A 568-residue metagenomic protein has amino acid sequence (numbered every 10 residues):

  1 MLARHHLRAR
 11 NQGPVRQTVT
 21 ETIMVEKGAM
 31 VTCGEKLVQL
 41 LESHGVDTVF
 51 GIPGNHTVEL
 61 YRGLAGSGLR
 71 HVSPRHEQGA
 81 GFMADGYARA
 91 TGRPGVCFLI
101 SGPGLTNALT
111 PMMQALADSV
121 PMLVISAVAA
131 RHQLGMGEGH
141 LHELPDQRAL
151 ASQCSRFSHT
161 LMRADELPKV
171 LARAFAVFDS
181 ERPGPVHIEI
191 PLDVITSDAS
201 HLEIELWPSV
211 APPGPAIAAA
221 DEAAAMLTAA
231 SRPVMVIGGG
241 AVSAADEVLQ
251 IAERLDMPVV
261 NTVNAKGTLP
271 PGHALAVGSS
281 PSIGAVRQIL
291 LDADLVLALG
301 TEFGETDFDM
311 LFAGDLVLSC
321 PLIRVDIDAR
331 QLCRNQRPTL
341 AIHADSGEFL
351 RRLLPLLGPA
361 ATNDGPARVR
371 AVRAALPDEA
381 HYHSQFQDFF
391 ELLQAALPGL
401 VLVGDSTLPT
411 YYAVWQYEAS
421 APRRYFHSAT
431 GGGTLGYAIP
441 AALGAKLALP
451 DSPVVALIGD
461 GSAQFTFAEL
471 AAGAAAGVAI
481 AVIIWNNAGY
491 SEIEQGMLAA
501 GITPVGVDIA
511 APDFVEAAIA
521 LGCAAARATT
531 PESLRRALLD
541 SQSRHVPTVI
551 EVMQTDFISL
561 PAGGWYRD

Functional and structural regions predicted by a protein language model:
M1-V25: N-terminal amphipathic/basic-hydrophobic helices that include classical n-h-c signal peptides and signal-anchor
E21-L357, A479-V482, A517-A518: N-terminal alpha/beta PP-like core and its mobile active-site loop of ThDP/TPP-dependent enzymes
V25-G28, D165, E203, S319-S406 (+1 more regions): Phosphate/pyrophosphate-binding active-site segments
G34-L37, H44, I52-N55, L60-A65 (+1 more regions): Active-site diphosphate/adenylate-binding microenvironment
T48-V49, V234-V236, V401-D405, D460: Short hydrophobic beta-strand segments
Q133, G137-H142, R287-L290, C333-N335 (+3 more regions): Thiamine diphosphate
S180, L397-P398, A474-A479: Basic phosphate/pyrophosphate-binding loop/patch that engages nucleotide-derived ligands
I237-S243, D378, G459-G461: Conserved short loop/turn motifs at secondary-structure junctions
